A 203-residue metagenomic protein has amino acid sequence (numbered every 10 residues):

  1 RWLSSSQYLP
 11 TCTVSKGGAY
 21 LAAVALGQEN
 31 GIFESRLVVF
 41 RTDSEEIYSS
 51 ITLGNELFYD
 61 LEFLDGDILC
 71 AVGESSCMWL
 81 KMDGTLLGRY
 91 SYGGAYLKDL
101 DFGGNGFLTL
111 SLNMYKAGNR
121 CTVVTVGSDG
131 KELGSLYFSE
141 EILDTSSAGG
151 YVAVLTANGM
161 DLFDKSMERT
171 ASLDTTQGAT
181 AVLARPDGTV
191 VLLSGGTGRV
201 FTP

Functional and structural regions predicted by a protein language model:
R1-F40: Long, acidic/polar, low-complexity amphipathic helices and coiled-coil-like
R1-S4, E46-T52, T85-S91, D129-L136 (+1 more regions): A short beta-strand motif characteristic of beta-propeller blades
S5-G17, T52-G66, Y92-N105, Y137-G150 (+1 more regions): Repeated scaffold domains used in trafficking and secretory/extracellular systems, primarily beta-propellers
Y8, E141, M160-D161, A171: Beta-strand/loop-dominated core regions that host nucleotide or nucleotide-derived cofactor-binding catalytic loops
G18-G31, D60-G73, C77-M78, G104-A117 (+4 more regions): Short beta-strand elements that form the blades of beta-propeller/WD-repeat-like and other beta-sheet-rich scaffold
F33-E46, S75-L86, R120-D129, N158-E168: Beta-propeller blade-edge and WD-like acidic-aromatic loop motif
L69-I142: Eukaryotic tandem repeat interaction scaffolds
T170, T175-P203: Blade-level signature of beta-propeller repeat domains, shared across WD40, Kelch, NHL, RCC1 and BNR/Asp-box propellers
